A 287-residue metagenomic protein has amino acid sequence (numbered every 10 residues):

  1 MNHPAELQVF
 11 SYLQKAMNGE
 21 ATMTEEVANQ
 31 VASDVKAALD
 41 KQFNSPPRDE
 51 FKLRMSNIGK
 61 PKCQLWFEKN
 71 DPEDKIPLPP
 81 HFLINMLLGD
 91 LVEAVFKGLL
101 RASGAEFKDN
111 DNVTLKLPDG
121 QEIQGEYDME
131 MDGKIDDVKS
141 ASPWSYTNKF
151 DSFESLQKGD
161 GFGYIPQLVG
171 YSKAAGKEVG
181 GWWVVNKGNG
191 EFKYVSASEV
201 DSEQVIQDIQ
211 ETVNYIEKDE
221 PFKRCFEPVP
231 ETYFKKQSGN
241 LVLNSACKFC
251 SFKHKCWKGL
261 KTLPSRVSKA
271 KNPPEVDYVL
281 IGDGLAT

Functional and structural regions predicted by a protein language model:
M1-I135, S140-K158: Metal-dependent nuclease catalytic cores that hydrolyze phosphodiester bonds in DNA/RNA, characterized by
N2-A5, V35, I58, G163 (+3 more regions): Alpha-helical protein-protein interaction elements
L13-K15, P46, R54, K69-N70 (+13 more regions): Generic signature of intrinsically disordered, low-complexity segments enriched in small/polar residues
M23, K158-D160, G170-T287: Metal-dependent nuclease catalytic regions and adjoining charged, substrate-binding loops involved in nucleic-acid end
L91, V95, Q124, G163-G170 (+1 more regions): Short, well-structured alpha-helical interface segments that form or flank functional binding sites
G125-Y127, G133-K134, P166-V169, E178-G181: Generic beta-strand structural signal
